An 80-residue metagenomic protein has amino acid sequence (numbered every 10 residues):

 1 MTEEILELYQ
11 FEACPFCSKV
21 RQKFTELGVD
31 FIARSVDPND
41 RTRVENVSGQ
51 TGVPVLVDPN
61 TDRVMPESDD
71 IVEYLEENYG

Functional and structural regions predicted by a protein language model:
T2-E12, S18-G80: GST-like domain detector, emphasizing the conserved glutathione-binding G-site in the N-terminal thioredoxin-like
